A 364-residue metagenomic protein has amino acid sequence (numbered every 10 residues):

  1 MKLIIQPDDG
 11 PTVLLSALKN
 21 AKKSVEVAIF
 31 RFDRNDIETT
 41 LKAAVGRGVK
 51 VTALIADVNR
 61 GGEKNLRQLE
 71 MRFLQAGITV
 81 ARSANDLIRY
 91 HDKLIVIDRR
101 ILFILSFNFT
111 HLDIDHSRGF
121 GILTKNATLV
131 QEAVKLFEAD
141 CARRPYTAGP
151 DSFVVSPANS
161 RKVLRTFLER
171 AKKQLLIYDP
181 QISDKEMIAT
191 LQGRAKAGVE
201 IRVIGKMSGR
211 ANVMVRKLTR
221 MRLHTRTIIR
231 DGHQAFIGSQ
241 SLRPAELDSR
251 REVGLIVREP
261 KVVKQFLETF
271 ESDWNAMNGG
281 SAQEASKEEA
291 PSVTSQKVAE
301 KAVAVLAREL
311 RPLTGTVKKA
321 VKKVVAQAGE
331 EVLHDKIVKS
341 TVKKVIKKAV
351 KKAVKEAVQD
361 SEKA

Functional and structural regions predicted by a protein language model:
M1-L15, K19, R34-F103, F107-T166 (+1 more regions): PLD/PLD-like phosphodiesterase catalytic module centered on the HKD motif
V25: Active-site metal-binding motif and surrounding structural segment of the metallo-beta-lactamase
I29: Residues on the solvent-exposed faces and adjacent turns of beta-rich solenoids used to engage binding targets
